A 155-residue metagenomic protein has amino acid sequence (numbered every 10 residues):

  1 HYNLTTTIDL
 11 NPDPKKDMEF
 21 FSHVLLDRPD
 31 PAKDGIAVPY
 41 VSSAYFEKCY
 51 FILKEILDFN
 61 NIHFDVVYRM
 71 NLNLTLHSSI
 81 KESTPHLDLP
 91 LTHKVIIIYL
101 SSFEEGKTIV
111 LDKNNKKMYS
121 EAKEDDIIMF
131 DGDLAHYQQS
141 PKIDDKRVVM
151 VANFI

Functional and structural regions predicted by a protein language model:
H1-D65: Non-heme Fe(II)/2-oxoglutarate
I36-I155: Catalytic core of non-heme Fe(II) oxygenases with the double-stranded beta-helix
